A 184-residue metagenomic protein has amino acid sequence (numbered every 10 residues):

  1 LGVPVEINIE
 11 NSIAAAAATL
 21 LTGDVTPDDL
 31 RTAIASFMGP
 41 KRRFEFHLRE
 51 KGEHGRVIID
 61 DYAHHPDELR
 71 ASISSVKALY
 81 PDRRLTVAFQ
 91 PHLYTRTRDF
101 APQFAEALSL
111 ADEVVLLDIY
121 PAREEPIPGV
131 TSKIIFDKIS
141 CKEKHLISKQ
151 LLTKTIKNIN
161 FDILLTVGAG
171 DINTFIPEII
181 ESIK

Functional and structural regions predicted by a protein language model:
L1-E113: Nucleotide phosphate-binding/pyrophosphate-handling subdomain across enzymes that bind or process nucleotide phosphates
K41, Y80, I139, I159-N160 (+1 more regions): A structural signal for short coil/turn segments at secondary-structure junctions
F44, D61, E143-H145, L164: Generic structural signal for residues in well-ordered beta-strands
H64, P91-L93, I119-A122, A169-I172: Short glycine-rich anion-binding loops that position phosphate/pyrophosphate groups of nucleotides and phosphorylated
T97-R98, E125-P126, T174-E178: Short glycine-/acidic-enriched loop or helix-start segments at secondary-structure transitions that form or flank
A105-F161: C-terminal helical cap/extension that packs against the catalytic core of soluble nucleotide-cofactor enzymes
Q150-S182: A glycine-rich beta-strand to alpha-helix segment that forms a phosphate/ribose-binding loop at ligand/cofactor sites
